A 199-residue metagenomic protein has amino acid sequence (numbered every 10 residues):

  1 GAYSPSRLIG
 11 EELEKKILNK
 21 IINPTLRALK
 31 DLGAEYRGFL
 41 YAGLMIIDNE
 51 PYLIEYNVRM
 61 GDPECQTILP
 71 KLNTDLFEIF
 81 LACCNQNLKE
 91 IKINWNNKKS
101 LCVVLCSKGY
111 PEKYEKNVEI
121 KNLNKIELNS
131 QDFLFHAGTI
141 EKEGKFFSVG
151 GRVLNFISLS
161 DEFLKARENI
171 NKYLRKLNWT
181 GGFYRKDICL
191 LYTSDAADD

Functional and structural regions predicted by a protein language model:
G1-G61, C65: Internal nucleotide-binding/catalytic subdomain
A2-S6, V104, R152-S160: Short, well-ordered beta-strand elements within core beta-sheets of diverse protein domains
N73-L81, S100-Y114: C-terminal catalytic subdomain
L105-G144: Glycine-rich active-site loop/lid that clamps phosphate-bearing ligands
S160-R175: Short, well-ordered alpha-helical segments
K172-K186: Short arginine-rich
Y192-A197: Conserved small/polar residues in nucleotide/adenosyl-binding loops
